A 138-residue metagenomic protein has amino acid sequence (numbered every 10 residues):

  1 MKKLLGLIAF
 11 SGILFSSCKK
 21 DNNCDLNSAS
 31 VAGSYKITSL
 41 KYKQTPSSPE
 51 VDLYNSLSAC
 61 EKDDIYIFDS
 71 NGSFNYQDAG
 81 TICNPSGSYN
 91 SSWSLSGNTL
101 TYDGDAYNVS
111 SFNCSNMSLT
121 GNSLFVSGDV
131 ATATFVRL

Functional and structural regions predicted by a protein language model:
M1-L4: Positively charged n-region of N-terminal signal peptides that target proteins for export
L7-I8: Sec-dependent N-terminal signal peptides
L14-S17: C-terminal motif of bacterial Sec signal peptides marking the signal peptidase cleavage site
K19-N90, S94-L138: Lipid interaction determinants
